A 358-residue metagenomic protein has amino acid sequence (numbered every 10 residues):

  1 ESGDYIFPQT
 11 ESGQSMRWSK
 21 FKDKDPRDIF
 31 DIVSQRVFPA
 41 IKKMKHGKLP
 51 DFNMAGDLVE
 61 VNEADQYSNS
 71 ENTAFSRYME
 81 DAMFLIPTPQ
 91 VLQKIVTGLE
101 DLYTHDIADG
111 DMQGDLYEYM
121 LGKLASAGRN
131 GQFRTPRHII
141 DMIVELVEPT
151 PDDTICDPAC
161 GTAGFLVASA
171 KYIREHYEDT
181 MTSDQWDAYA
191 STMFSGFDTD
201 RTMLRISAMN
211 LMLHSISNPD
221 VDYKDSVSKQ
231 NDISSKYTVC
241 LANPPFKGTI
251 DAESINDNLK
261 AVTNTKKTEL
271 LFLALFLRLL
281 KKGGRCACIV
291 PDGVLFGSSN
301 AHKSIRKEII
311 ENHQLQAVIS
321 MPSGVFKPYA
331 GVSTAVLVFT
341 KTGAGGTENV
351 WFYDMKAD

Functional and structural regions predicted by a protein language model:
E1-L146, T150-P151, D220-K229, S320-G324 (+1 more regions): Non-catalytic, mostly N-terminal accessory regions of nucleic-acid modification and defense proteins
G122-A125, D251-D257: Gly-rich Lys/Arg/Thr-decorated short loops/hinges at beta-loop-alpha junctions or inter-strand turns that position
N130-A242, K247-D251, N258, K266 (+3 more regions): Conserved S-adenosyl-L-methionine
F272-L280: Structured alpha-helical segments in the cores of large, soluble enzyme domains
L280-C286: Short glycine-dipeptide loop
V294-S298, P328: Acceptor-substrate binding/catalytic loop of class I
K327-D358: Flexible, glycine-/basic-rich loop-and-beta segments that form/coincide with the SAM-dependent methyltransferase
